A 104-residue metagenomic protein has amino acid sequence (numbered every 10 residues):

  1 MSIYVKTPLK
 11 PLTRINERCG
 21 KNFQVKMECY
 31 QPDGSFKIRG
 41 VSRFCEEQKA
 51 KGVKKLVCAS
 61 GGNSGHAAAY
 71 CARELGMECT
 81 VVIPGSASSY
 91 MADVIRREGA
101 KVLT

Functional and structural regions predicted by a protein language model:
M1-T104: PLP-dependent amino-acid enzyme catalytic core
